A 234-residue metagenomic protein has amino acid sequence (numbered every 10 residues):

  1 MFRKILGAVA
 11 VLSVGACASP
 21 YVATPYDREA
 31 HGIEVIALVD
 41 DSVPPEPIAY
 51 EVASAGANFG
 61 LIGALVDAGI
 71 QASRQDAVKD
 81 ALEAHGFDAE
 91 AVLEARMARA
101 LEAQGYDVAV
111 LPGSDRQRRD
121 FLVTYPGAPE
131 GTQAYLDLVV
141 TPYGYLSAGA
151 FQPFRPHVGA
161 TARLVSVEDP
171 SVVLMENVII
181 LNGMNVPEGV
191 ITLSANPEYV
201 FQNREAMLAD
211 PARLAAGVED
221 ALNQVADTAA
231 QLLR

Functional and structural regions predicted by a protein language model:
M1-C17: Sec-dependent bacterial lipoprotein signal peptides
C17-G32, A37-P47, G105, V167-R234: C-terminal/domain-edge helix-coil "capping" segments
C17-Q104, A230-R234: A structural "domain/chain start" motif
S19-A23, D115-D169: Surface-exposed short loop/turn segments
D40-S42, P112-S114, V139-P142, V178-I179: A mature extracytoplasmic/lumenal domain signature
V78-D88, A148, R204-A216: Second-shell loop/turn segments in exported
F87-A95, R155, A216-A226: Well-ordered, non-membrane alpha-helical segments in soluble/globular domains
E102-D120: Short beta-strand->alpha-helix linker/helix-N-cap micro-motif that forms a surface specificity/interaction loop
